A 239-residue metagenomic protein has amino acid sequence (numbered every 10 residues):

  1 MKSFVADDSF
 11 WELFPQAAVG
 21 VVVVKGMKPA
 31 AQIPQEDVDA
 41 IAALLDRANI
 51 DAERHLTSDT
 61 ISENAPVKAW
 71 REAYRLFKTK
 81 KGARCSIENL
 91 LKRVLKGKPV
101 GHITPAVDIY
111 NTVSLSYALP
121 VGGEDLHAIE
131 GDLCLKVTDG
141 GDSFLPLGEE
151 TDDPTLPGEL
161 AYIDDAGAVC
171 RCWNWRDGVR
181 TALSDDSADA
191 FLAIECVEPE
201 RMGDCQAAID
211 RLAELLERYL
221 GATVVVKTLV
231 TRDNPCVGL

Functional and structural regions predicted by a protein language model:
M1-L239: Charge-biased, low-complexity intrinsically disordered regions
